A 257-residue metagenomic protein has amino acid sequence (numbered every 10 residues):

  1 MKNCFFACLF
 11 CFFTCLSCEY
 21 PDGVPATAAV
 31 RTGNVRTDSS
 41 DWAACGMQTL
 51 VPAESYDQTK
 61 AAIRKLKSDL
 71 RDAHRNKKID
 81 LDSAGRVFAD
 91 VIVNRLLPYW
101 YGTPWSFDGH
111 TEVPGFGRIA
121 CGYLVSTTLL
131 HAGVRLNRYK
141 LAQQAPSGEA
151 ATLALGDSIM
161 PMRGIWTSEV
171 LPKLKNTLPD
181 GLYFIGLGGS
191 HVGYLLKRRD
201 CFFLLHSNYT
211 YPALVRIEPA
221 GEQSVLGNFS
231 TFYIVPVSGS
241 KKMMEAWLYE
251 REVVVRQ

Functional and structural regions predicted by a protein language model:
M1-C4: Positively charged n-region of N-terminal signal peptides that target proteins for export
F6-F12: Hydrophobic helical h-region of N-terminal Sec-dependent signal peptides in bacterial secretory/periplasmic proteins
T14-S17: C-terminal motif of bacterial Sec signal peptides marking the signal peptidase cleavage site
E19-P21: Bacterial signal peptide processing site
V35-A142: N-terminal capping segments
F107-T111, L178, E218: N-terminal post-signal-peptidase region of extra-cytosolic proteins
Q144-R216: ...with weaker cross-activation on analogous glycine-rich loops/strands in unrelated enzymes
C201-P212, R216-Q257: Low-complexity, Gly/Ser/Thr/Pro-rich intrinsically disordered linker/tail segments
